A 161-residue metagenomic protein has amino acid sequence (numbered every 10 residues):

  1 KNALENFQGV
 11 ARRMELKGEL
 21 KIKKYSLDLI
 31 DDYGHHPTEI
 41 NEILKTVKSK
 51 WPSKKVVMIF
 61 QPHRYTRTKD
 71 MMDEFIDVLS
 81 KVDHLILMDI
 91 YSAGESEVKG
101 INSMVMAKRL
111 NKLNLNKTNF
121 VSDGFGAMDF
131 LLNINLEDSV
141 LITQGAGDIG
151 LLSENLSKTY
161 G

Functional and structural regions predicted by a protein language model:
K1-H84: Nucleotide phosphate-binding/pyrophosphate-handling subdomain across enzymes that bind or process nucleotide phosphates
L29-D31, G94, V121, T143-Q144: Thr-Gly-centered strand-to-loop micro-motif
H35, P62-Y65, I90-A93, A146-I149: Short glycine-rich anion-binding loops that position phosphate/pyrophosphate groups of nucleotides and phosphorylated
E42, D70-M72, V98-K99, L132 (+1 more regions): Short amphipathic alpha-helical segments
K45-S49, D73-D77, N102-S103, N135 (+1 more regions): Short, solvent-exposed amphipathic alpha-helical segments in soluble enzyme and RNA/protein-processing domains
W51, L110, N114, L156 (+1 more regions): Active-site catalytic pocket residues across diverse enzymes, especially alpha/beta-hydrolases
I76-E137: C-terminal helical cap/extension that packs against the catalytic core of soluble nucleotide-cofactor enzymes
A127-S157: A glycine-rich beta-strand to alpha-helix segment that forms a phosphate/ribose-binding loop at ligand/cofactor sites
